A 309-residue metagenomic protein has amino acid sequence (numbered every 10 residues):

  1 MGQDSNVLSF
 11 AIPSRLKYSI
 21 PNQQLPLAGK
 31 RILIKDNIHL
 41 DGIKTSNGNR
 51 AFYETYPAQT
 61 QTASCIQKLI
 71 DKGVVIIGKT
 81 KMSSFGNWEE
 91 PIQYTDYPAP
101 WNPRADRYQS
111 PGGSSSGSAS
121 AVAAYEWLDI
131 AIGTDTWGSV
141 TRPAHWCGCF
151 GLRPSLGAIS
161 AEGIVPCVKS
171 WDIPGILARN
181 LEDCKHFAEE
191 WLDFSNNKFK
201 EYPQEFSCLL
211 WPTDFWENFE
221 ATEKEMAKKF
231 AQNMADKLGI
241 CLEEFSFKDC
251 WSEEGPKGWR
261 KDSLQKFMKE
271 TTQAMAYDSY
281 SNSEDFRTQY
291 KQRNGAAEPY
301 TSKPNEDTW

Functional and structural regions predicted by a protein language model:
M1-D129: Gly/Ser-rich catalytic/binding loops embedded in alpha/beta enzyme cores
M1-L25, D193-W309: Amidase signature
S64, P100-S115, L156-V165, K266-F286: Short, basic, helix/turn surface patches
D71, K185, W191, E306-W309: Glycine-rich, small-residue loops and helix-cap segments that act as flexible hinges at active-site edges
M82-S83, D135, D249: Conserved beta-strand edge residues that scaffold enzyme active sites
G86, S139-V140, S252: Generic structural signal for helix capping and beta-alpha/helix-loop junctions
P91-D96, H145-G148, K257-K261, Q265: Short low-complexity, flexible loop/linker segments enriched in glycine and/or proline with clustered acidic
V122-T213, F219-A227: Fold-level recognition of mixed alpha/beta catalytic cores in primary-metabolism enzymes, strongest
